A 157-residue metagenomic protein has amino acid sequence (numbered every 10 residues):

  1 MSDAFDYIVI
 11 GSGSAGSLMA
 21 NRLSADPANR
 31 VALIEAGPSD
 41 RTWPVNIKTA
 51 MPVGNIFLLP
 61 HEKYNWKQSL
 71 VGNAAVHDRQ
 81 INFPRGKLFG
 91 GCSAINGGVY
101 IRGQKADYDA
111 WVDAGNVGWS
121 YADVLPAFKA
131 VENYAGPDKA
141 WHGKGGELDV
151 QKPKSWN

Functional and structural regions predicted by a protein language model:
M1-N157: N-terminal redox-cofactor-binding region of secreted/periplasmic oxidoreductases
